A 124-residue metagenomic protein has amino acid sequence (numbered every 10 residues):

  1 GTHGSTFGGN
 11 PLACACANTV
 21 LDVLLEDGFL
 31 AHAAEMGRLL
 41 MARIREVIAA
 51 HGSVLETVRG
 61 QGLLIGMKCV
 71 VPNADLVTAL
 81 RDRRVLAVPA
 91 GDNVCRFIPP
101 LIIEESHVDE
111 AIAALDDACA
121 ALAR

Functional and structural regions predicted by a protein language model:
G1-R124: Conserved N-terminal phosphate-binding loop of PLP-dependent enzymes in the Aspartate aminotransferase
